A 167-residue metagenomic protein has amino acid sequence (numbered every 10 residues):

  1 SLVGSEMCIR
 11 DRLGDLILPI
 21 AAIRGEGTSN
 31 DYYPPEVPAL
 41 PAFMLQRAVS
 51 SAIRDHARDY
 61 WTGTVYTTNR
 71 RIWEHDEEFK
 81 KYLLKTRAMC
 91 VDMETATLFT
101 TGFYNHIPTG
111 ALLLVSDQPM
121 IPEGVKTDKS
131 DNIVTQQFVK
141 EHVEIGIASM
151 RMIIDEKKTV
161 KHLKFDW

Functional and structural regions predicted by a protein language model:
L2-V3, M7-C8: Short, small-residue-biased leader/transition segments that mark boundaries at the very start of proteins
I9-W167: Accessory terminal and edge-of-domain segments that mediate assembly/interaction and cofactor placement around
